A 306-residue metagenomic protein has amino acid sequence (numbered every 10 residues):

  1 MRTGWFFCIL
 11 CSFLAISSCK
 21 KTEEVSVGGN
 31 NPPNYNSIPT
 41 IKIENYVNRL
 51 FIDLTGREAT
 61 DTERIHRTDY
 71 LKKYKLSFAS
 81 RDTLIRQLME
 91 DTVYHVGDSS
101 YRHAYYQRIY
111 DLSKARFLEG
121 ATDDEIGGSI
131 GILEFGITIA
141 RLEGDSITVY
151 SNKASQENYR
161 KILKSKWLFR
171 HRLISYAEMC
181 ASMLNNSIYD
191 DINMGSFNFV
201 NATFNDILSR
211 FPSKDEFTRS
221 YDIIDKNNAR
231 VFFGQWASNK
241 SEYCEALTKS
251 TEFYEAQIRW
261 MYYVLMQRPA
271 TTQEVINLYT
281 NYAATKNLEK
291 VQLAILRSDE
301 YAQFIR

Functional and structural regions predicted by a protein language model:
M1-N31: Bacterial Sec-dependent N-terminal signal peptides
C19-R306: Composition-driven recognition of low-complexity segments enriched in small/aliphatic/hydroxylated residues
